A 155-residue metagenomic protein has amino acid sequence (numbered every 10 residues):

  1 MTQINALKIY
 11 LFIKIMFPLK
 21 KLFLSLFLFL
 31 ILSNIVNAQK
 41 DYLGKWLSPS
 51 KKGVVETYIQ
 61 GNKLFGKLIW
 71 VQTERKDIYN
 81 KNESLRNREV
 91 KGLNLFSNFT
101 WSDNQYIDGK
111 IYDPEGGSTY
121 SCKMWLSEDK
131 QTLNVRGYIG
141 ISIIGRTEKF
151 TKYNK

Functional and structural regions predicted by a protein language model:
M1-Q39: Bacterial Sec-dependent N-terminal signal peptides
I35-K45, I141: N-terminal helix-cap/turn-to-beta initiation motif at the start of protein domains
Y42-L43, P49-E115, T119-Y120: Central antiparallel beta-sheet cores of small beta-barrel/beta-sandwich binding domains
I59-N62, T100-N104, W125-Q131, K152-K155: A short, structured loop/turn motif at beta-sheet edges
I69-V71, R136-Y138, Y153: Predominantly extracellular/luminal cell-surface or secreted proteins
P114-G116, W125, G140-I141: Short polar/acidic secondary-structure junctions
C122-K123, Q131-R136, G145-T147: Short, compact, well-ordered microdomains
I139-K155: Edge beta-strand at a domain terminus
